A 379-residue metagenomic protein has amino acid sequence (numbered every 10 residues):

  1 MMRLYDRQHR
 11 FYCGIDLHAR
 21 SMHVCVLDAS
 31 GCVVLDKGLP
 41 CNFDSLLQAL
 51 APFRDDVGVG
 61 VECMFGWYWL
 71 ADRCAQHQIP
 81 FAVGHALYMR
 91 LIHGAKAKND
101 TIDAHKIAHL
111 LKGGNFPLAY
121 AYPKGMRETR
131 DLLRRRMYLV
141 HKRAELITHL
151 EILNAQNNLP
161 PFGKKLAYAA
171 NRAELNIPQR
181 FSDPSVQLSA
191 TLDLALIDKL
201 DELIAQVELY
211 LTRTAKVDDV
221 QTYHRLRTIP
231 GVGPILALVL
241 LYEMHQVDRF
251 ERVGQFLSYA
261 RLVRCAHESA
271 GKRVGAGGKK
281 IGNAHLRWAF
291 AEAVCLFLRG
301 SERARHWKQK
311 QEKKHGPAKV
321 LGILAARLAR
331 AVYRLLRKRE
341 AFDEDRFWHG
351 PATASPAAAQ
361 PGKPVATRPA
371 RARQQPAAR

Functional and structural regions predicted by a protein language model:
M1-R379: A detector of single, family-specific signature residues that are central to catalytic or substrate-handling motifs
